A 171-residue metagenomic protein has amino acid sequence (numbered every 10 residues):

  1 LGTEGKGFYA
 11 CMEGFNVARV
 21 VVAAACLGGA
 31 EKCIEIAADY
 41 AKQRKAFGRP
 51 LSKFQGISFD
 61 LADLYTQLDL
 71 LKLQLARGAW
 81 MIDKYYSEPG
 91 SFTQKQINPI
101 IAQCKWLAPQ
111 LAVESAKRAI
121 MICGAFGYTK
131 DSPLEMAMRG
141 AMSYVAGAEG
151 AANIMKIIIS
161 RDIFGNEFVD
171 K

Functional and structural regions predicted by a protein language model:
G2-K6, A10-K171: Alpha-helical interface subdomain recognition
